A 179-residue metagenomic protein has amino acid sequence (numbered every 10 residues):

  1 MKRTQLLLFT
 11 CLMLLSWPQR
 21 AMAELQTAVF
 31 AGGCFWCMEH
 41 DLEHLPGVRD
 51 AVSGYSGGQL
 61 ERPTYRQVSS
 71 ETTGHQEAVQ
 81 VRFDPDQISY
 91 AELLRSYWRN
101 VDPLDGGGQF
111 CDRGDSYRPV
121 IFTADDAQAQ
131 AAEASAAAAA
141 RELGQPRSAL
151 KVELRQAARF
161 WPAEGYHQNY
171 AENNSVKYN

Functional and structural regions predicted by a protein language model:
M1-K2: N-terminal secretory signal peptides that target proteins for export/translocation
Q5-S16: Bacterial N-terminal signal peptides
P18-R20: Short, intrinsically disordered, low-complexity terminal segments
M22-N179: Flexible coil/turn and secondary-structure edge motifs
